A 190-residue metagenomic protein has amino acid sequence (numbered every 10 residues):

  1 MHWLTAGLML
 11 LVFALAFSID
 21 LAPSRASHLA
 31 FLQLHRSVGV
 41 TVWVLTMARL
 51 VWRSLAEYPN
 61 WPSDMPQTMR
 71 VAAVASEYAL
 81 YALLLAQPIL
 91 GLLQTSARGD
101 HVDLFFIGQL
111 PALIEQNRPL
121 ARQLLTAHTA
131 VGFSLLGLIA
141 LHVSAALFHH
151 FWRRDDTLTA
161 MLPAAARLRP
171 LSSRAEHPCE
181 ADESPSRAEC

Functional and structural regions predicted by a protein language model:
M1-C190: Membrane-embedded alpha-helical bundles that constitute the cytochrome b-like, heme-associated redox core of multi-pass
